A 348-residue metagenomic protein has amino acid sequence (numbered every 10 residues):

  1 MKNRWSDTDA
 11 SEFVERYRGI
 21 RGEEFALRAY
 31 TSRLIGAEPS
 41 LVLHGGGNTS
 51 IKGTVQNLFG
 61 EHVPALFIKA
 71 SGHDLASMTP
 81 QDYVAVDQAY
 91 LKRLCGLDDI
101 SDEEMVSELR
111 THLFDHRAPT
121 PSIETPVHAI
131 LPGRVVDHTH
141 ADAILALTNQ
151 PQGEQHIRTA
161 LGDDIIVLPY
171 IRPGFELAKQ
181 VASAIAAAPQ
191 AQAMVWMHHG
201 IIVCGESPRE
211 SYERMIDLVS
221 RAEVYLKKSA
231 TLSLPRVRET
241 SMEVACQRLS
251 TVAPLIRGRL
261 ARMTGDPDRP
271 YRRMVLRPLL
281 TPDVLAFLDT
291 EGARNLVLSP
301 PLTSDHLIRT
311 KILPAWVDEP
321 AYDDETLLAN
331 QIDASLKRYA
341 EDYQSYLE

Functional and structural regions predicted by a protein language model:
M1-E348: Glycine-rich flexible loops
